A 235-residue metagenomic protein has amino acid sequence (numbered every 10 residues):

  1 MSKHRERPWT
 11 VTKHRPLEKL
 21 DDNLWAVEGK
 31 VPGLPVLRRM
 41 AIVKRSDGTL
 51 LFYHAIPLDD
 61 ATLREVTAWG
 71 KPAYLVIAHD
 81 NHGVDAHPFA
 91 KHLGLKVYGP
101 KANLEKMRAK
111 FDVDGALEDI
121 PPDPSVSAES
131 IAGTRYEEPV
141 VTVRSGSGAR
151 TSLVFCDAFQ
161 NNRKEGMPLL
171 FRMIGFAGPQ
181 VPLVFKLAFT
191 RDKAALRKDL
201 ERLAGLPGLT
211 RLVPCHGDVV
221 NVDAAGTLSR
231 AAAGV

Functional and structural regions predicted by a protein language model:
S2-E18, V31-P32, L51-F52, R135-G234: Metallo-beta-lactamase
L17-I42: N-terminal short beta-loop-beta anion/metal-coordinating cradle
D21-V27, L51, D123-S127: Short, hydrophobic/aromatic-rich segments at coil-to-beta transitions
W25-P32, R45-L58, L187: Glycine-rich phosphate-binding "P-loop"
P32-L34, I56-D60, H79-H82, G133-Y136 (+1 more regions): Short beta->alpha connector loops
F52, P57-P100: Active-site metal-binding motif and surrounding structural segment of the metallo-beta-lactamase
G83-V84, L104-M107, N161: Short gly/pro/ser/thr-enriched loop/turn and capping motifs at secondary-structure boundaries
A90-R144: Hydrophobic, well-structured mid-protein blocks that either form specific transmembrane helices
